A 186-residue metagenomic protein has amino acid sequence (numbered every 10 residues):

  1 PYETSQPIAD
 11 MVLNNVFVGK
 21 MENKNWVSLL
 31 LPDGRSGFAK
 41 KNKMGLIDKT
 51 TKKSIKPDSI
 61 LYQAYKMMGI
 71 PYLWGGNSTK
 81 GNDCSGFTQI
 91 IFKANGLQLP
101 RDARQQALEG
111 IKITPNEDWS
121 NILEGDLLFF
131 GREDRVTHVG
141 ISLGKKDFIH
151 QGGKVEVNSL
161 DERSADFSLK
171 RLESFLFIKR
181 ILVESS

Functional and structural regions predicted by a protein language model:
Y2-S5, P115-N116: Short, solvent-exposed loop/turn positions at domain surfaces that link secondary-structure elements or cap domain
P7-N42: SH3/SH3-like beta-barrel superfamily modules
N15, G125-D126, K146: Structural motif
G19, F129-F130, H150: A generic structural signal for residues embedded in beta-strands
L29, H138-L143: Short beta-strand-centered aromatic/proline hotspots
R35-Y62, K66-M68, G153-K154, D161-S164 (+1 more regions): Extracytoplasmic and endomembrane cell-envelope/extracellular-matrix remodeling and assembly machinery
G45, I113-E117, L143-S186: Aromatic- and glycine-rich peptidoglycan recognition patches
Y72-G86, I90-L123: Catalytic cysteine-centered active-site loop
